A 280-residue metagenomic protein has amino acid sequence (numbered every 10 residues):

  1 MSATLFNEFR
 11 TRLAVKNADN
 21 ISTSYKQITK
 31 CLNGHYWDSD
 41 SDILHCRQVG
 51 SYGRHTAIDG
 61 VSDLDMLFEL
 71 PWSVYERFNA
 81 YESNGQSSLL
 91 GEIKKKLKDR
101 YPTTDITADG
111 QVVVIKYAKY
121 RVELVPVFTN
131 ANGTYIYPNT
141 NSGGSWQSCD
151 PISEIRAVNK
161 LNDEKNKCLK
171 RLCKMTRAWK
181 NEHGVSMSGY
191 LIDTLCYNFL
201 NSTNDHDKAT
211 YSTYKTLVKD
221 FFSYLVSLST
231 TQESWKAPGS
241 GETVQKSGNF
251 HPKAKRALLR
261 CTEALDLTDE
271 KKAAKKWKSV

Functional and structural regions predicted by a protein language model:
M1-A3, E233-V280: Terminal (often C-terminal) interaction modules
M1-D59, W72-N84: N-terminal regions immediately upstream of nucleotidyltransferase
A18, K26-T29, K94, Y101-Q232 (+1 more regions): Catalytic cores of NTP-dependent nucleotidyl/adenyl transfer enzymes across multiple folds
D42-H45, Q111, E233-A237: Residue-level recognition of the N-termini of beta-strands and the immediately preceding loop/turn
G50-G53, F68-W72, Y117-K119, P126-F128: Short, flexible loop/turn elements at secondary-structure junctions
G60-F68: Short coil-to-beta-strand
S83-G85, K119-Y120: Acidic/His-rich structured neighborhood in mature extracellular/periplasmic domains
Q86-R100: A gly/proline- and charged-residue-enriched helix-loop-helix capping module
